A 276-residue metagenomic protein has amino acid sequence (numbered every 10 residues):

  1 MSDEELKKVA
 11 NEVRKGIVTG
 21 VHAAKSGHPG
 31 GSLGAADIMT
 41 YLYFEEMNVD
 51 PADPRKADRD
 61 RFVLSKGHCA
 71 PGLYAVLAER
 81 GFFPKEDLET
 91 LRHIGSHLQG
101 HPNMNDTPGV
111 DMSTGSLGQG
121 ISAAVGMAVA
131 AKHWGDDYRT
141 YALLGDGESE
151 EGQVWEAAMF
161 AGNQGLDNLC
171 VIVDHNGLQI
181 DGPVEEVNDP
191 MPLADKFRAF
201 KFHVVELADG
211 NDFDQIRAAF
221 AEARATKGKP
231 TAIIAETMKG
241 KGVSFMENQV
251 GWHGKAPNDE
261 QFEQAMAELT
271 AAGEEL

Functional and structural regions predicted by a protein language model:
M1-E5: Non-catalytic, mobile gating and regulatory segments of ester bond hydrolases
V9-S26, D174-N176: N-terminal capping segment at the start of a domain
I17-V21, S32-N163: Cofactor-binding active-site loop characterized by glycine-rich and histidine/acidic residues
V63, C170, E206, A232-I234: Structured core elements
H68-C69, L73, N176-G177, E236-G240: Glycine-rich beta-alpha junction loops
R80, V187, E247-G251: Short secondary-structure boundary/capping segments
G109, S113-S116, I121-A225: Thiamine diphosphate
F213, R217-L276: Glycine/aspartate-rich loop-and-adjacent alpha/beta segment that forms the canonical ThDP
